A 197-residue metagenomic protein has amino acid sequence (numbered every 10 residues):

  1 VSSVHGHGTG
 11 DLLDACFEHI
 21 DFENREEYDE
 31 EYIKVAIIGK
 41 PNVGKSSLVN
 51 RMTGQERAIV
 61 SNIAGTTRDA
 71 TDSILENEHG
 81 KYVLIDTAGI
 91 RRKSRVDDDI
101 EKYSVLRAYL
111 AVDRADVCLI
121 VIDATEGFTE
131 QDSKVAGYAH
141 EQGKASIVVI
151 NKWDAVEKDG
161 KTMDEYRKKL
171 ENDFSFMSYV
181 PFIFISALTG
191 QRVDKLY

Functional and structural regions predicted by a protein language model:
V1-K34, I38-G39, A145-I147, D154-Y197: Canonical P-loop GTPase G-domain recognition
A15-A115: Conserved G1/Walker A P-loop phosphate-binding module
V49, D72, Y109-V112, T125 (+7 more regions): Generic hydrophobic alpha-helical scaffold/packing signal
N62, I122-E126, E130, I150-K152 (+1 more regions): Active-site proximal loops enriched in glycine and acidic residues that flank catalytic Cys/His/Asp and coordinate
D72-S73, V96-D98, Q131-K134, G160-T162: Short amphipathic alpha-helical segments
H79, E141, M177-Y179: Short, well-ordered coil/turn elements that cap or connect secondary structure elements
G89-R92, E126-G127, A155: Residues immediately C-terminal
D98-T125, K134-V149: Inter-motif core of Ras-like GTPase G domains
